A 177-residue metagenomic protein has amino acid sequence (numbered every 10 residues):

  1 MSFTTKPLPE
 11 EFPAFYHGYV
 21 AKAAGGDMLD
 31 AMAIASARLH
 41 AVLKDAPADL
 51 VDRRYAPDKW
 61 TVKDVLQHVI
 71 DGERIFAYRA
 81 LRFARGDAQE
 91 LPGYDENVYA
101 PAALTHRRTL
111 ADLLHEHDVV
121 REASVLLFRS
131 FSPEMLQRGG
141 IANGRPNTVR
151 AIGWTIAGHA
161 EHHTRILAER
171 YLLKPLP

Functional and structural regions predicted by a protein language model:
M1-G18, D52-N97, E122-L126, P133 (+1 more regions): Short, contiguous alpha-helical
Y19-V20, L104: Short glycine/proline-rich turn/loop motifs
A21-Y55: Short, contiguous, helix-prone interaction/anchoring segments in small proteins
A23-D27, T109-L114, R150-G153: Active-site rim elements
A24, A31, P57, T61 (+3 more regions): Alpha-helix N-cap/loop-to-helix boundary motif
D30-V42, V98-Q137: Acidic/histidine-rich alpha-helical segments that form the ligand environment of transition-metal centers
